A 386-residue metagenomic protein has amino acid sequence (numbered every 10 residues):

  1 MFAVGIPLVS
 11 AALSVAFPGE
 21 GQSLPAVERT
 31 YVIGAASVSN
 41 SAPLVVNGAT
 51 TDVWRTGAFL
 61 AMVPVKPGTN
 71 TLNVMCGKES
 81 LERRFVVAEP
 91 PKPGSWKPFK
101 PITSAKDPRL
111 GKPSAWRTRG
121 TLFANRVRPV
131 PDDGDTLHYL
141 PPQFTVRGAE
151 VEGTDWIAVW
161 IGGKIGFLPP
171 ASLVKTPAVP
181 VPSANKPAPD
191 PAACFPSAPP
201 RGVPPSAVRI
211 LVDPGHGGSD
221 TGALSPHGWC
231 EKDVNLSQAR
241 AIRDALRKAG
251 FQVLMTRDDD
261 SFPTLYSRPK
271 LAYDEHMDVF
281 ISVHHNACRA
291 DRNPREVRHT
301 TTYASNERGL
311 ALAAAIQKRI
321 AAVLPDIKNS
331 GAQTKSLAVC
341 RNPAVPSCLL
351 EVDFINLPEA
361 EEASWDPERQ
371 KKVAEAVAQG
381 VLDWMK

Functional and structural regions predicted by a protein language model:
M1-S10: Bacterial N-terminal signal peptides
A11-E28, V45, A49-T51, R55 (+1 more regions): Catalytic-site microenvironment of enzymes that process N-acetyl-hexosamine-containing cell-wall polysaccharides
T30-S37: Aromatic/hydrophobic beta-strand junction motif of beta-rich domains
S39-P43: Extracellular acidic loop/turn motifs
